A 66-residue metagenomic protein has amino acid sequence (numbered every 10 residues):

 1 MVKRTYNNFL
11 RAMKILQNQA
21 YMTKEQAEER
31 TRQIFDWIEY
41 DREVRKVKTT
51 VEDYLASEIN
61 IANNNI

Functional and structural regions predicted by a protein language model:
V2-E28, R32-A62: C-terminal alpha-helical interaction appendages
N65-I66: Short hydrophobic/aromatic patches at helix-to-coil boundaries
